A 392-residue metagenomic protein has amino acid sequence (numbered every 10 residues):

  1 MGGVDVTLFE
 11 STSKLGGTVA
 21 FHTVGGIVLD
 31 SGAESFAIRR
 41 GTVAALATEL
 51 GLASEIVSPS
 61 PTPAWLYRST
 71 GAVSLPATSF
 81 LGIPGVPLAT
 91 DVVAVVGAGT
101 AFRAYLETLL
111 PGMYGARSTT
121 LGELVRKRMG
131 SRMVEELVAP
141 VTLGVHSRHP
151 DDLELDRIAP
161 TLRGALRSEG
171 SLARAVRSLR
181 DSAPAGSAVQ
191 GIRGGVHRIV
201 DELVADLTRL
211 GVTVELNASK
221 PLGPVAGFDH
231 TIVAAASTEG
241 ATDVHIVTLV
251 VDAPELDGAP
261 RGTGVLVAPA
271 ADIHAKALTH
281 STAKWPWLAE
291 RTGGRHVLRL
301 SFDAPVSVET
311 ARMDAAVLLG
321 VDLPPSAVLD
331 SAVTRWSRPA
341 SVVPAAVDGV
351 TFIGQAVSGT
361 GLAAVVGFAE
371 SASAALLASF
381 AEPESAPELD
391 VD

Functional and structural regions predicted by a protein language model:
G2-V24: Glycine-rich FAD pyrophosphate-binding loop
A20, P76-S79, P84, K276-D392: Conserved flavin/dinucleotide-binding core of flavoenzymes
G25-G112: Dinucleotide-binding Rossmann-like beta1-alpha1 core, especially the glycine-rich loop that anchors the ADP
V57-Y67, A139-G144, L329-V333: Short linear loop/turn motifs
S58-S60, V214-S219, G354: Short loop/edge segments at beta-strand edges and connector loops that shape dinucleotide/nucleotide cofactor-binding
A101-S219, P224-G227: Active-site/ligand-binding neighborhood in enzyme catalytic cores
L207, G211-V214, I232, S373-E384: Short, hydrophobic alpha-helical segments
N217-T310, D314-L318, P387-D392: Mid-domain catalytic core of redox enzymes that form a hydrophobic substrate pocket/lid adjacent to a catalytic redox
